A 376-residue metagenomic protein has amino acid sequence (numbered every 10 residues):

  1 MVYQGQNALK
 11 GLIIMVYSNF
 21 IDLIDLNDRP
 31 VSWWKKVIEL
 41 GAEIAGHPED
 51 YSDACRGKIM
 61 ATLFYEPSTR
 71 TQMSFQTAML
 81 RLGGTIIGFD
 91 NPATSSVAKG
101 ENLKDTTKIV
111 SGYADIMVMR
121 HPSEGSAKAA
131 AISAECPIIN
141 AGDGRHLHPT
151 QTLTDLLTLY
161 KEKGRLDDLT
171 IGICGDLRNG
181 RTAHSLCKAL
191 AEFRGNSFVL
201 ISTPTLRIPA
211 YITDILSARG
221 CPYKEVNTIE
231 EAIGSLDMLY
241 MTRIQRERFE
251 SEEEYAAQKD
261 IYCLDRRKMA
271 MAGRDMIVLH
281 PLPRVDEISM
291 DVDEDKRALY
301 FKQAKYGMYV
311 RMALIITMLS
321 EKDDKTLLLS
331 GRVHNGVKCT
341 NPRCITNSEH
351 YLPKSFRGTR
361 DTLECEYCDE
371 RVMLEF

Functional and structural regions predicted by a protein language model:
M15-M73, T77: Positively charged, low-complexity intrinsically disordered leader regions
D53-Y160, D286-S289: Phosphate/diphosphate ligand-binding glycine-rich loop within oxidoreductases
Y65-A78, K161-M241, T362-L363, R371: Glycine-rich phosphate/diphosphate-binding loop of Rossmann-like nucleotide-binding domains
S217-V292, R297: Rossmann-like adenosine-cofactor binding region
T326-G336, S355-R360: Short, flexible, mixed-charge glycine/proline-rich loop motifs that serve as phosphate/nucleic-acid-contacting
V337-C339, C365-C368: Short cysteine-rich clusters marking metal-coordination/redox-active sites
R343-S348, V372: Cys/His-rich microdomains that often coordinate metals
E366-F376: Short metal-binding segments enriched for Cys and/or His
